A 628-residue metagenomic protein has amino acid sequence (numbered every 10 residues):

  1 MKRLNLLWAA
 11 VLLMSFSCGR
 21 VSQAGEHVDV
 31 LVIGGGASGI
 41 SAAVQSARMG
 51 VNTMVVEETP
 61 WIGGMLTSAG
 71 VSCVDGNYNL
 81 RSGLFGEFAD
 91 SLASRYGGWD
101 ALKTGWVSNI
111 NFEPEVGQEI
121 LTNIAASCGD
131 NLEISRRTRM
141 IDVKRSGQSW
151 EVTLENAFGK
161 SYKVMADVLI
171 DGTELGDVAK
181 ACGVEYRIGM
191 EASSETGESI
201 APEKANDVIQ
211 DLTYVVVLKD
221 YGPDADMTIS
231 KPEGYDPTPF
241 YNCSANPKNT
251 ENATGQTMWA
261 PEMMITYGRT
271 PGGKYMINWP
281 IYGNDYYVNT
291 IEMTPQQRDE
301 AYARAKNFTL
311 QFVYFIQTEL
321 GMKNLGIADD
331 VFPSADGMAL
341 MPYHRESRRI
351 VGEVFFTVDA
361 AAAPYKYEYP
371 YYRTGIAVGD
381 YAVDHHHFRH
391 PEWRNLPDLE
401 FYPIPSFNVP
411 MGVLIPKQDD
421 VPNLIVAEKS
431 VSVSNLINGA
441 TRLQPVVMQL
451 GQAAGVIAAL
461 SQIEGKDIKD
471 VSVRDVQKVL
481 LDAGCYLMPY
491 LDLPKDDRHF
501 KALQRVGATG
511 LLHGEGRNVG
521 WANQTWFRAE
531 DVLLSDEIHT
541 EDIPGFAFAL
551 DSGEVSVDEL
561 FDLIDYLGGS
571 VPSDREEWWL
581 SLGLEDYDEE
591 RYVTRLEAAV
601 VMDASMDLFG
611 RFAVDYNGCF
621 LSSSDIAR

Functional and structural regions predicted by a protein language model:
M1-W8: Bacterial N-terminal signal peptides that target proteins for export
S15-E26: Bacterial Sec-dependent signal peptides at the C-terminal "C-region" and cleavage site
G25-G36: Beta1/beta-strand and adjacent pyrophosphate-binding region of the FAD-binding site in flavoprotein oxidoreductases
G39: N-terminal Rossmann-fold NAD(P) dinucleotide-binding loop
Q45, V51-N52, E57-D142, S146 (+2 more regions): Conserved N-terminal/central alpha/beta ligand/cofactor-binding core
R136-R137, A157-V168, G172-V479, V601 (+2 more regions): Flavin (FAD/FMN)-binding glycine-rich loop and adjacent Rossmann-like elements that form
K144-K163: Conserved beta-strand-loop-beta-strand element in the redox core of flavoprotein oxidoreductases
G507-R628: Terminal recognition/anchoring or ligand-binding modules at protein termini
